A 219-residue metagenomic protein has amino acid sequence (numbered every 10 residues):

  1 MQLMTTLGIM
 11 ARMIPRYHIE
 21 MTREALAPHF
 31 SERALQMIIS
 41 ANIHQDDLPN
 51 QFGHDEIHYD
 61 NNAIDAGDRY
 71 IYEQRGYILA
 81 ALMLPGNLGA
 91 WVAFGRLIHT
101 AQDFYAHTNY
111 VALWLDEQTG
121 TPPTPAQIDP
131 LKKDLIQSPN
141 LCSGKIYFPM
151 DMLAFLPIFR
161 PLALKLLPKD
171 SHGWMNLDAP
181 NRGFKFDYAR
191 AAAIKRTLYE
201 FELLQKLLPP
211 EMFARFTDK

Functional and structural regions predicted by a protein language model:
M1-G95, T100, Y110-K219: N-terminal, motif-rich segments that launch catalysis or mediate targeting to/interaction with membranes, typified by
D103: Short Cys/His-based metal-binding microdomains
